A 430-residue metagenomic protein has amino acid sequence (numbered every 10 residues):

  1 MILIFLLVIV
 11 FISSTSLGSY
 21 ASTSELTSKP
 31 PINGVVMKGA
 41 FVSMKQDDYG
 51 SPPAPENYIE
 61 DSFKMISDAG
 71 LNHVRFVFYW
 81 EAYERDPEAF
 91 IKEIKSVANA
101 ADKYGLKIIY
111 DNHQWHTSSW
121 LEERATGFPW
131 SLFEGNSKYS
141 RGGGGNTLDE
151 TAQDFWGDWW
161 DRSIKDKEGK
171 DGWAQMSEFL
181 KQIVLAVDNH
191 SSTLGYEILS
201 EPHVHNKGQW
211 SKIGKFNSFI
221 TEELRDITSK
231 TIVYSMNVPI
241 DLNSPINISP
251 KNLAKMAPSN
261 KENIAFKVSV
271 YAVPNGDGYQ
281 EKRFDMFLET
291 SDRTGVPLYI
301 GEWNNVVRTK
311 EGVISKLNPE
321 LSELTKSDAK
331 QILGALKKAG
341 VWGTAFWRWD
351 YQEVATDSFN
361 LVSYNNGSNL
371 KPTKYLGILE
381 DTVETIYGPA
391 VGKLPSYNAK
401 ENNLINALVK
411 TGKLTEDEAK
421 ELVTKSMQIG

Functional and structural regions predicted by a protein language model:
I4-S14: Bacterial N-terminal signal peptides
S13-T23: Sec-dependent signal peptide cleavage junction
T27-P250: Active-site mouth of glycoside hydrolases
V36-P52, S96, M286-L288, V307 (+2 more regions): Membrane-proximal envelope and lipid/glycan-remodeling enzymes
P55, K167-W342, S363: Extracellular glycoside hydrolase catalytic/binding regions
R293-A407: Substrate-binding cleft of secreted/luminal carbohydrate-active enzymes
G412-A419: Intrinsically disordered, low-complexity coil/linker segments enriched for acidic/polar and small residues
I429-G430: Short, solvent-exposed mixed-charge patches
